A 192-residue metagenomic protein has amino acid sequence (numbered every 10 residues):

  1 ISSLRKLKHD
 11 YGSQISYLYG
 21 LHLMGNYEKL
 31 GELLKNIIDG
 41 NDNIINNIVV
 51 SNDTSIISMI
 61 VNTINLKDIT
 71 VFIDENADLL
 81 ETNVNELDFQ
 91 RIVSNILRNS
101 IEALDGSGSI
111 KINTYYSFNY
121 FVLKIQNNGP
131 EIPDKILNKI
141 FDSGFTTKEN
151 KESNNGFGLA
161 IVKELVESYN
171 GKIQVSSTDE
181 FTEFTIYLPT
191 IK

Functional and structural regions predicted by a protein language model:
T70-L80: Conserved catalytic submotifs in the C-terminal HATPase_c
N99-I101: Short helix-loop "hinge" at the ATP-lid/N-box region of the Bergerat-fold HATPase_c
S107-N119: Short beta-strand/loop element within the Bergerat-fold HATPase_c
N127: Acidic ATP/Mg2+-coordinating residue in the GHKL
I132-G144: Short conserved segment of the HATPase_c
G158, V162: Short alpha-helical Gxxx[C/S/T] motif in the catalytic ATP-binding
